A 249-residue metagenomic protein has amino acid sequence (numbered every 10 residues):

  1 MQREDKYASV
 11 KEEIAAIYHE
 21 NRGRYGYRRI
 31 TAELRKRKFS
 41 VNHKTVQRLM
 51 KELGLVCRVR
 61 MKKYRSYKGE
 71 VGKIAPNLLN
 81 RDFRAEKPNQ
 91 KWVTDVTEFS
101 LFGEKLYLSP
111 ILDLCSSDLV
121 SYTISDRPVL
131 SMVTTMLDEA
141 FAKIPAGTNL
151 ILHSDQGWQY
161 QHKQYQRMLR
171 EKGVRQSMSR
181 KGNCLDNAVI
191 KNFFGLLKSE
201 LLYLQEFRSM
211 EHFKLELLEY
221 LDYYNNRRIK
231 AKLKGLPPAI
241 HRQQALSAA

Functional and structural regions predicted by a protein language model:
M1-K87, N183, A239-L246: Basic, flexible linker segments flanking DNA-binding modules in nucleic acid-interacting mobile-element proteins
R3, F39, F83-R84, L101-F102 (+3 more regions): Conserved, non-catalytic sequence blocks in retroelement Pol enzymes and Pol-derived host proteins
I14, I30, V46, M50 (+13 more regions): Mobile genetic element proteins and their domesticated derivatives, centered on retroelements and DNA transposons
V59-Y64, L152-Q156, R170-V189, Q205-S209: RNase H-like polynucleotidyl transferase catalytic core
A85-V120, D126-P128: An active-site-proximal beta-strand-loop segment
T123-P145: Active-site beta-loop-alpha junctions of metal-dependent nucleic acid enzymes, especially the RNase H-like/DDE
A146-Q161, R180, L236-P237: Acidic/histidine-rich, metal-coordinating catalytic segments
K163, R170-V174, L196-A249: C-terminal domain-tail junction helix/linker
